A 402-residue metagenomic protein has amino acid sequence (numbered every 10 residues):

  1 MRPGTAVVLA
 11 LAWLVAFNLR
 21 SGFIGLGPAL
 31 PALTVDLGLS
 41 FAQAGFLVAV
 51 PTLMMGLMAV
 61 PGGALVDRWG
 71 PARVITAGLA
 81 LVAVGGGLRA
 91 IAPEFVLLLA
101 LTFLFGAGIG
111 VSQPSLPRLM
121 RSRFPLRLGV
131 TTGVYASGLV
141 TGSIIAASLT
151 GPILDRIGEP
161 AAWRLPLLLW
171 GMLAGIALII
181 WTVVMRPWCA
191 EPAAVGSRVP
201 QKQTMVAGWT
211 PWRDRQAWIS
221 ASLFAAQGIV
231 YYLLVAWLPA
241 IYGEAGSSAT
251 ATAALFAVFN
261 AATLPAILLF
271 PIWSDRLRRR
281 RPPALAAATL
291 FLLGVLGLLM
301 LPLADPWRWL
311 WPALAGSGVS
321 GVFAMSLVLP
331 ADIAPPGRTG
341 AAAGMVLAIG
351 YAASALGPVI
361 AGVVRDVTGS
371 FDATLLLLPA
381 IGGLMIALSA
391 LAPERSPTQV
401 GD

Functional and structural regions predicted by a protein language model:
L26-G27, R215-I267, P271: Extracytoplasmic gate region of multi-pass secondary transporters
G38, G70, I91-V96, P125 (+2 more regions): Helix-breaking motifs and short loop linkers at transmembrane-helix boundaries and internal kinks in secondary membrane
L57-V96: Conserved MFS/SLC helix-loop-helix module at the cytosolic interface between two early adjacent transmembrane helices
M58-G70, A266-R279: Helix-to-loop junctions at the C-terminal end of transmembrane segments in multipass secondary transporters
L101-G138: Cytoplasmic helix-loop-helix junction between adjacent transmembrane helices in 12-TM secondary transporters
L126-V130, V134-C189: Helix-loop-helix hairpin linking two adjacent transmembrane segments in secondary transporters
R280-L329: C-terminal transmembrane helical hairpin of 12-TM major facilitator-type secondary transporters
A331-F371, L378: A late C-terminal transmembrane helix in Major Facilitator Superfamily
